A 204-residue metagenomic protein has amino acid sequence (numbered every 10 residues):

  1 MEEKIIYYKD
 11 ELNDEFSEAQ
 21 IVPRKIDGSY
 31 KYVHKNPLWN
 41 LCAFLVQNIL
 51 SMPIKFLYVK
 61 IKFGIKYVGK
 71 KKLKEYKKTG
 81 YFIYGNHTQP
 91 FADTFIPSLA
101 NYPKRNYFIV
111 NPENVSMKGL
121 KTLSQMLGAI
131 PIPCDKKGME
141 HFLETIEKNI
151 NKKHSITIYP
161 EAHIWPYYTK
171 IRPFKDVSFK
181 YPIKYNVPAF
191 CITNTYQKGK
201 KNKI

Functional and structural regions predicted by a protein language model:
M1-F82, A92-I96, K121, M126: Membrane-anchoring hydrophobic helices of lipid-metabolizing enzymes
F63, D135-E140, I171-R172: A conditional alpha-helix N-cap/helix-loop micro-motif detector
Y76-K136: Catalytic core of membrane glycerolipid acyltransferases/transacylases, capturing the structured, soluble-facing
G80-F82, K153-Y159, F190: Residue-level preference for the first positions of well-ordered beta-strands
A100, L123, K148, K180-Y181: Hydrophobic/aromatic ligand-binding patch that stacks against planar heteroaromatic rings of cofactors or nucleotides
K121, Y168-I204: A cross-family acyltransferase "interaction/gating" segment
N149-S178: Catalytic-site beta-strand/loop segments enriched in glycine and acidic/polar residues
